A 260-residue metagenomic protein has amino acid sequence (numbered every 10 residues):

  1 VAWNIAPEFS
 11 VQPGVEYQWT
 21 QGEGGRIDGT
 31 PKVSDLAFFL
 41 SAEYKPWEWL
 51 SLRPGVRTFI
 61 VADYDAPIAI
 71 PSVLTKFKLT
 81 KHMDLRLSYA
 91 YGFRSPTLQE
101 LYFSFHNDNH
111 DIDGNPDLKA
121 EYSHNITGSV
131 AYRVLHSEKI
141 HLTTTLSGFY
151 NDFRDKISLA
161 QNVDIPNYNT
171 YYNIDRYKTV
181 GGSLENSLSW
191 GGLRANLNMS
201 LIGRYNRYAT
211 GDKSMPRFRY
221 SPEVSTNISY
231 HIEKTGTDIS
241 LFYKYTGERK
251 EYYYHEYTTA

Functional and structural regions predicted by a protein language model:
V1-D65, K78, H136, H141-Y150 (+3 more regions): Face-selective signature of the C-terminal outer-membrane beta-barrel domain
V1-P13, I60-I68, S72, D113-L118 (+6 more regions): Short, charged N-terminal helix-start/capping segments
V1-W3, V33-P46, I68-K78, L85 (+3 more regions): Feature captures outer-membrane beta-barrel proteins of Gram-negative bacteria and organelles
P7, I140-R154, T170-Y253: Gram-negative outer-membrane beta-barrel transporters
W19, I60, R94, D155 (+2 more regions): Active-site micro-motifs of SAM-dependent methyltransferase domains
G22-P54, D84-S104, Y177, G182 (+3 more regions): Short secondary-structure boundary segments
E23-P31, Y64-I70, Q99-S104, D111 (+4 more regions): Outer-membrane beta-barrel translocator domains and adjoining extracellular loop/strand segments of Gram-negative
Y64, L74, K78, D84 (+3 more regions): Outer-membrane beta-barrel signature, preferentially recognizing the C-terminal barrel domain of Gram-negative
